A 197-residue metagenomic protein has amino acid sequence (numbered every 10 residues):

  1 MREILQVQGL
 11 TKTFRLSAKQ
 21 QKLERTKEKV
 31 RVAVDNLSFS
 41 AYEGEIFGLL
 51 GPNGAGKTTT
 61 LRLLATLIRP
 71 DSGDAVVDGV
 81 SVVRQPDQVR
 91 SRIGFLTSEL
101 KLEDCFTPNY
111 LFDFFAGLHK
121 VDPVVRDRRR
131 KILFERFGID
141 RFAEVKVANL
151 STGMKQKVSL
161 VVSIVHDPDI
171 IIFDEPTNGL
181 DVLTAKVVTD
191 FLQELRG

Functional and structural regions predicted by a protein language model:
G73-R84, V89: Conserved ABC transporter NBD signature motif
D113, G117, V124-F142: Conserved ABC ATPase "signature" region
K146-G153: Conserved ABC ATPase signature
D167: Conserved catalytic motifs of ABC-family nucleotide-binding domains
I171-D174: Catalytic Walker B motif of ABC-type/P-loop ATPase nucleotide-binding domains
V182-T184: Helix N-cap at the start of a conserved alpha-helix in ABC-type nucleotide-binding domains
K186-G197: Helical segment within the ABC ATPase nucleotide-binding domain
